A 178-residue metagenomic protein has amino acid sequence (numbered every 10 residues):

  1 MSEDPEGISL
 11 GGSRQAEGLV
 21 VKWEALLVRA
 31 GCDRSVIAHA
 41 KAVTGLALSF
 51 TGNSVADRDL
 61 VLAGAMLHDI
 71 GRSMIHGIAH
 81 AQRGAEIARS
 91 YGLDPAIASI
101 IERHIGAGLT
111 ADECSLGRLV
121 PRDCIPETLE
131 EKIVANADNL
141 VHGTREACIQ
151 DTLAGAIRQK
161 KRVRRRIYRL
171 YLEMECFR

Functional and structural regions predicted by a protein language model:
S2-G18, V28-A56, L67, L93 (+1 more regions): Divalent metal-dependent phosphate-bond-processing catalytic cores, especially two-metal-ion Mg2+/Mn2+ enzymes that act
V43, D57-A88, A98-G108: His-Asp-centered metal-binding catalytic motifs of divalent-metal-dependent phosphohydrolases/nucleases
